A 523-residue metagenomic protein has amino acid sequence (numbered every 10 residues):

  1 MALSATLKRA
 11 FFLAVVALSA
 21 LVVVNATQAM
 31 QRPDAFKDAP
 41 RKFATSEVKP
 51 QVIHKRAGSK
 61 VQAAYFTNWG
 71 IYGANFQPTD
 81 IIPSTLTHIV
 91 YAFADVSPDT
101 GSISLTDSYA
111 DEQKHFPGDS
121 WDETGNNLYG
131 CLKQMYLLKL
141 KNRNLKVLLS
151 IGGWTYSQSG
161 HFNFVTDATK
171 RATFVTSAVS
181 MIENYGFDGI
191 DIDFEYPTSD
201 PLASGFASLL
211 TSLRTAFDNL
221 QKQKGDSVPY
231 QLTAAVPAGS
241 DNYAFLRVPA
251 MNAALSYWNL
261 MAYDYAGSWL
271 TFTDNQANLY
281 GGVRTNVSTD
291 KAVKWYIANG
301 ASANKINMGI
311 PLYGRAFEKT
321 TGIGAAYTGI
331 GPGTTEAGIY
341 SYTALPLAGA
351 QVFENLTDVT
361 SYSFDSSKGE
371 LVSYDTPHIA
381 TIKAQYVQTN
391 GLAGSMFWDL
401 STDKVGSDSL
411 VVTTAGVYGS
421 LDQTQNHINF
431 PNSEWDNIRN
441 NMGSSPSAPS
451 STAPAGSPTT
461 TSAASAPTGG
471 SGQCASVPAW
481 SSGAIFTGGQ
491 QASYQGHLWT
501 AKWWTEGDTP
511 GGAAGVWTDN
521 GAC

Functional and structural regions predicted by a protein language model:
M1-V48: Fungal secretory targeting signals
Q28-I182, V412, D422-Q423, H427: Glycan-recognition patch characteristic of GH18 chitinases/ENGases and related GlcNAc/peptidoglycan-binding proteins
R32-G58, D99-W121, M135, I151 (+4 more regions): Glycan-binding loop/region signatures in secreted carbohydrate-active enzymes
A63-A64, T100-T124, Y196-L345: Substrate-binding surface in catalytic domains of secreted glycosidases
A64-G70, Y91-V96, S150-W154, D193-P197 (+7 more regions): Active-site-proximal beta-strand/loop segments in catalytic clefts of secreted hydrolases
N68-S84, T166-N184, S240-M251, T289-V293 (+1 more regions): Short, acidic/polar
I89, L149, I192, L213 (+5 more regions): Conserved, mostly hydrophobic/aromatic
G456-S457, A463-C523: Tryptophan-rich substrate-binding surfaces of secreted polymer-degrading and adhesive proteins
